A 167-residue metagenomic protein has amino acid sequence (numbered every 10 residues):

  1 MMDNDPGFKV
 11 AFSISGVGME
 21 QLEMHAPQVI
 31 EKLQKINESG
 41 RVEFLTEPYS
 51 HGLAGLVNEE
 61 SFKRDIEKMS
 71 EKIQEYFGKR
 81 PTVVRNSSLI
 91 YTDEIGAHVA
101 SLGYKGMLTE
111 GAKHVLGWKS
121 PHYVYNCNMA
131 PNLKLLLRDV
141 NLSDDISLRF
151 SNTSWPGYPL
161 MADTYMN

Functional and structural regions predicted by a protein language model:
M1-T82, L89-D145, R149-S151, W155-N167: Catalytic alpha-helical scaffold of carbohydrate-active enzymes acting on polysaccharides/glycoconjugates
